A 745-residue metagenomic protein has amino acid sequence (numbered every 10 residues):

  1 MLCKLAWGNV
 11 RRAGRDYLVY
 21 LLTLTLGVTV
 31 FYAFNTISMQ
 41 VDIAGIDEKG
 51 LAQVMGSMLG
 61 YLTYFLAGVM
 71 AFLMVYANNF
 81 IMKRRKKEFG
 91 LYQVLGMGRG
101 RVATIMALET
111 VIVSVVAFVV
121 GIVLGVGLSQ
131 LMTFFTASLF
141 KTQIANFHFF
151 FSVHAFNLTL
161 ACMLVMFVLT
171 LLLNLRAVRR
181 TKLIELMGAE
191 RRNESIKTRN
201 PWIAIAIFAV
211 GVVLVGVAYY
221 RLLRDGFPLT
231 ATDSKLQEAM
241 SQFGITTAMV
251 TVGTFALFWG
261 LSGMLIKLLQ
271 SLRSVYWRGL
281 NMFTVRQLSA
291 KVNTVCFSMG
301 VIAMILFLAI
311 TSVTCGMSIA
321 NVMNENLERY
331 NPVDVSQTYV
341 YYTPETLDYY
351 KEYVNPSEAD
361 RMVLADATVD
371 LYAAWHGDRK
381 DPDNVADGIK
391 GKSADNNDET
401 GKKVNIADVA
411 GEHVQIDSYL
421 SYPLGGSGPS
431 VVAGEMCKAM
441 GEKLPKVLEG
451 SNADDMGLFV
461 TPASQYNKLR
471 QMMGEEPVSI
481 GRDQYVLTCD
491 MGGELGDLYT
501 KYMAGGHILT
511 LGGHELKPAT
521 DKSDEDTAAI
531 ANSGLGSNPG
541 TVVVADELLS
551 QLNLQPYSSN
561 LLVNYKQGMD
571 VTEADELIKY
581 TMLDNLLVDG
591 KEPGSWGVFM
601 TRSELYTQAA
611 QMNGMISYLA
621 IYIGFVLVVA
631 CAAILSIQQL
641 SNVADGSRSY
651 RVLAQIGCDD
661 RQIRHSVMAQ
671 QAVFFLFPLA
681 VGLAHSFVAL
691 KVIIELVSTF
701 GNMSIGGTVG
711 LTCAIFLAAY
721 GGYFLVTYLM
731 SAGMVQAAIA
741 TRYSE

Functional and structural regions predicted by a protein language model:
M1-L22, G45, R84-E88, G98 (+8 more regions): Feature of multi-pass inner-membrane transport and sensor proteins that recognizes transmembrane helices together
G14-Y20, M106-L124, L160, L164 (+3 more regions): Selective transmembrane-helix segments that form parts of the transport pathway or gating/packing helices in multipass
R15-L22, A33-F65, F80-K83, L91-Y92 (+5 more regions): Peri-transmembrane interface segments
T29-Q40, Y76, F80, V113-T142 (+7 more regions): Small-residue-rich transmembrane alpha-helices
Y61-Y76, V629-A632: Long, hydrophobic alpha-helical segments
M74-G90, R180, L268, Y276 (+2 more regions): Transmembrane helix boundary and interhelical loop/hinge segments in multi-pass membrane proteins
E328-V629: Basic-flanked hydrophobic alpha-helices used for secretion and membrane insertion
